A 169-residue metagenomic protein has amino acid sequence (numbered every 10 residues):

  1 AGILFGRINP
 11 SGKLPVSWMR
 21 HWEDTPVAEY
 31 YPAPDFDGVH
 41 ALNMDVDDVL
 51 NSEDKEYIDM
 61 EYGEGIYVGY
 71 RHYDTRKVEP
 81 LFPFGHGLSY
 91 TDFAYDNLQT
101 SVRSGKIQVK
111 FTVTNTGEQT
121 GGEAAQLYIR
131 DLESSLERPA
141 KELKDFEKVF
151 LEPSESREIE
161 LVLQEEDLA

Functional and structural regions predicted by a protein language model:
A1-G122, Y128, K148, P153: Secreted, periplasmic, or luminal enzymes acting at the cell surface/secretory milieu
T114-T116, R130, V162-E166: Solvent-exposed residues in well-ordered beta-strands and their adjoining turns, especially edge/terminal strands
E118-S135, K141-L143: Short acidic, flexible loop segments centered on an aromatic residue
S135-A169: Intrinsically disordered, low-complexity Pro/Gly/Ser/Thr-rich segments with frequent PxxP/GP/PP motifs and embedded
